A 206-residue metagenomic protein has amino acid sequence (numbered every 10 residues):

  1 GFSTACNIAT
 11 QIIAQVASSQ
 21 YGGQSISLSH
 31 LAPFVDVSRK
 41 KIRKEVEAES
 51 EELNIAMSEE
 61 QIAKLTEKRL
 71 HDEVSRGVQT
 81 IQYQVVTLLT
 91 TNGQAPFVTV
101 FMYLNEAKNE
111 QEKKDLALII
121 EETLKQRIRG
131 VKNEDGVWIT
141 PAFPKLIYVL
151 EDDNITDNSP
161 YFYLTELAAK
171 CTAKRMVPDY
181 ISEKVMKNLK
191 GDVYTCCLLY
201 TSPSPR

Functional and structural regions predicted by a protein language model:
G1-C197: Catalytic cofactor-binding cores of redox enzymes
Y200-P205: Conserved small/polar residues in nucleotide/adenosyl-binding loops
